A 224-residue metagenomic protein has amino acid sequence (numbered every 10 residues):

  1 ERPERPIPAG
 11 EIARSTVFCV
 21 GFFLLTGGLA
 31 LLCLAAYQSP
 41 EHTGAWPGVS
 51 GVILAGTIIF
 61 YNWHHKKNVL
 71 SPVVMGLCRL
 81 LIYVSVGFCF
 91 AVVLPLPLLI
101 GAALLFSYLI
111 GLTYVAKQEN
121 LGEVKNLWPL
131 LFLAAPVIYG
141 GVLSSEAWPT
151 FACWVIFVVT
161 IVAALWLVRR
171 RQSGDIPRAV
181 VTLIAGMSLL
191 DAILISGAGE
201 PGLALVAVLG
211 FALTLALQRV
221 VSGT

Functional and structural regions predicted by a protein language model:
R5-G101, L105-K117: Intramembrane alpha-helical segments
Y37, H65, L77-T224: C-terminal membrane-associated helical module and adjoining short loops/tails
